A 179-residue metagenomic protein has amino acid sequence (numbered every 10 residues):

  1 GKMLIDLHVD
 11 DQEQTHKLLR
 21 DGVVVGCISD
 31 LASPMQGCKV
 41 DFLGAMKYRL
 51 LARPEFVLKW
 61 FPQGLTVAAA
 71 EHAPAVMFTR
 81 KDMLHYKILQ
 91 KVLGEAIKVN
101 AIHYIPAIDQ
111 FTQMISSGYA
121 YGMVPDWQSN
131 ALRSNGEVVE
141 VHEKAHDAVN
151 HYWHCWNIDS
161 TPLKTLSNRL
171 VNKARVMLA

Functional and structural regions predicted by a protein language model:
G1-L7, V92-I102: A local structural motif
G1-Q36: Central regulatory/effector-binding core of bacterial HTH transcription factors
Q14, E95-E140, S167: Hydrophobic hinge/microswitch elements
R20-S29, Y48, I115-Y121, V138: Alpha-to-beta junction loops
C27, H142-A179: A late-sequence structural motif
K39-R49, N135-V149: Short beta-strand->loop
V40-V76: Flexible hinge/capping segments at coil-to-helix
E71-E95: Secondary-structure junction motif
